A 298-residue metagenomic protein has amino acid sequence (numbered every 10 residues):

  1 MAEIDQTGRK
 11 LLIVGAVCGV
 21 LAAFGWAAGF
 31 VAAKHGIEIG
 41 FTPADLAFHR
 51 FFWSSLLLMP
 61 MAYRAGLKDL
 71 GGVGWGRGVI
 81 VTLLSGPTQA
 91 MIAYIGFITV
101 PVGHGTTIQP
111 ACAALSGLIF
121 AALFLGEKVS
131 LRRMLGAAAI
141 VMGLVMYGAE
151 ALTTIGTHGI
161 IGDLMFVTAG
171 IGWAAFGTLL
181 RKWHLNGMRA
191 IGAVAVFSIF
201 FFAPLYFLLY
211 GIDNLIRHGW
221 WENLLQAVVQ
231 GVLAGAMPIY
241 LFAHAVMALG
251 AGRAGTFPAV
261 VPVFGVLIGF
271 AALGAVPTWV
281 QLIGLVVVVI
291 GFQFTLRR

Functional and structural regions predicted by a protein language model:
A2-D45, L152-K182, F200: Glycine-/small-residue-enriched transmembrane alpha-helix faces in small-molecule transporters and effluxers
I13-C18, A44-M61, G76, I80 (+3 more regions): Hydrophobic alpha-helical transmembrane segments of multi-pass integral membrane proteins, especially transporters
A23, H49, A90, H104-C112 (+2 more regions): Helix-helix packing/entry segments at the starts of transmembrane helices
A23-A27, V81-A90, A113-A114, G148 (+5 more regions): Transmembrane alpha-helical core positions of polytopic small-molecule transporters
G25-F30, M59-Q109, M146, G231-L249: Specific transmembrane alpha-helical segments of multi-pass solute transporters/efflux pumps, especially DMT/EamA
V31-G40, I98, G148-G159, L209-A227 (+2 more regions): Membrane-interface helix termini and inter-helical loops of multi-pass transporters
D45-S55, L84-S85, Q89, A93-K128 (+3 more regions): Specific alpha-helical transmembrane segments that line the substrate/conduction pathway and gating interfaces
L58, R132-A151, A259, I268 (+1 more regions): Hydrophobic transmembrane alpha-helices of multi-pass small-molecule transport proteins
